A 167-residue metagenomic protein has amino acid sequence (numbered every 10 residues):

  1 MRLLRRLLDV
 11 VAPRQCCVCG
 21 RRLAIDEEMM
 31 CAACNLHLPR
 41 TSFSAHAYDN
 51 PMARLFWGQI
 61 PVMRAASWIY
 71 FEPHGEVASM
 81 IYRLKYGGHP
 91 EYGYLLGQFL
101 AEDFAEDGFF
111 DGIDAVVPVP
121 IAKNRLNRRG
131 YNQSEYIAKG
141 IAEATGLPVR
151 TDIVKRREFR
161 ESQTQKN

Functional and structural regions predicted by a protein language model:
M1-N167: Glycine-rich phosphate/pyrophosphate-handling loop used in enzymes and phosphotransfer proteins
